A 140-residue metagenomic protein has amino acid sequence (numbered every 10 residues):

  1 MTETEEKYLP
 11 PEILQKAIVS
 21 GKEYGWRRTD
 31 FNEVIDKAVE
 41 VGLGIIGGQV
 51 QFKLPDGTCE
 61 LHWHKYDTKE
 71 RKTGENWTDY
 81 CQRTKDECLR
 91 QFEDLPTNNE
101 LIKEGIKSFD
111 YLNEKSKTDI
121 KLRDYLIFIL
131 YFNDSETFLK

Functional and structural regions predicted by a protein language model:
M1-R28, N32-I35: Long, hydrophobic N-terminal alpha-helical segment
E3, V19-G21, T58, K72-E75 (+1 more regions): Alpha-helical structural elements
V19-W26, Q82-R83, I102-K107: Short linear motifs at secondary-structure transitions and domain/linker junctions
S20, V41, D94-N98: Surface-exposed polar/charged interaction patches
T29-T58: Amphipathic, interaction-prone secondary-structure segments
Q49, L54-L101: Amphipathic alpha-helical packing elements
L95-K140: Amphipathic alpha-helical binding modules
